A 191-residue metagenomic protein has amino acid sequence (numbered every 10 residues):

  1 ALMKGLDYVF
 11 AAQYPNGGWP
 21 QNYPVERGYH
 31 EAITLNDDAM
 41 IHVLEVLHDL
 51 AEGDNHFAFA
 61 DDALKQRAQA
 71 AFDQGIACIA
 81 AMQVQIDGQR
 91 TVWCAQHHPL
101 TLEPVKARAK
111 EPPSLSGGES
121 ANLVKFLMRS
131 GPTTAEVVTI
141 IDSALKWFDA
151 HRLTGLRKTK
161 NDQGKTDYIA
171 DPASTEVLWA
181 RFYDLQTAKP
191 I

Functional and structural regions predicted by a protein language model:
A1, N36-A51, L115-R129: Well-ordered alpha-helical segments within folded domains of soluble proteins
A1-M3, A51-D73, S130-D142: Structural helix-adjacent loops and short alpha-helical linkers that scaffold large soluble proteins
L2-W19, Q69-G88, I140-R157: Long, well-ordered core segments of solenoidal/helical folds
A11, P15, D49-E52, H56: Alpha-helix capping at helix-to-loop junctions
Q21-D38, Q89-S114, K160-I191: Carbohydrate-binding/catalytic loop surfaces
E31, L35, A39, L64-A71 (+3 more regions): Extracytoplasmic/periplasmic, Sec-exported soluble proteins
T91-R152, T159: Long, repeat-rich segments with strong aromatic
